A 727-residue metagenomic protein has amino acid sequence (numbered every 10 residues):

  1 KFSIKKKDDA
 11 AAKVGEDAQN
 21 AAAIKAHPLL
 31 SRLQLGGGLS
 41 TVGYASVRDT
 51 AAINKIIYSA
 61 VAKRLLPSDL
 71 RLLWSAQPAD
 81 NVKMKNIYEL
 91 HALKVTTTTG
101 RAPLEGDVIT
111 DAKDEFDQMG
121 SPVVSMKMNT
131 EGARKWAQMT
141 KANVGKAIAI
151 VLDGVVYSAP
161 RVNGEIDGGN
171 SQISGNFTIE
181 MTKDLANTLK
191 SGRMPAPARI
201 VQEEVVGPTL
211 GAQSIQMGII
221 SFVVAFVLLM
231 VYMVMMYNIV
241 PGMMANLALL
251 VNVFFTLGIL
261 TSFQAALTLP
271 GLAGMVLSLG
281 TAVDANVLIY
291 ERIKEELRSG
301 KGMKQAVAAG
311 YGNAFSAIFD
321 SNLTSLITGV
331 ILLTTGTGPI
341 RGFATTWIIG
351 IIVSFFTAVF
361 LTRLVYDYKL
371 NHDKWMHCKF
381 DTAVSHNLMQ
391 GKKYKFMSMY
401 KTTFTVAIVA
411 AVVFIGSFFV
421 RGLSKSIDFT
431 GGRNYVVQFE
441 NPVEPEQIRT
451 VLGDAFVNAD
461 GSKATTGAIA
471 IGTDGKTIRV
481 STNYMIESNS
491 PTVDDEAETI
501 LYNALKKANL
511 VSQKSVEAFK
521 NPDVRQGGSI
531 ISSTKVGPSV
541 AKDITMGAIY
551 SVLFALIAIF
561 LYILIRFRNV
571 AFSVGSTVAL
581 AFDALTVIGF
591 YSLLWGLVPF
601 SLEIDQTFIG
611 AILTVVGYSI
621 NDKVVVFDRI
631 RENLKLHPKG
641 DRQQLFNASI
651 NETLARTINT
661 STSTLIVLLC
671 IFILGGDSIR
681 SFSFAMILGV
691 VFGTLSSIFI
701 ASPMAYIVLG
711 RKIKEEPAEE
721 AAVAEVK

Functional and structural regions predicted by a protein language model:
K1-R161, K542, M546-G547, I563: Non-transmembrane, solvent-exposed regions of membrane trafficking/translocation machinery
V124-S125, N129-V144, I148-A149, A212-L267 (+3 more regions): Interfacial segments of transmembrane alpha-helices in multi-pass membrane proteins
G169-Q172, E180-V227, I500, A504 (+1 more regions): Juxtamembrane "pre-transmembrane" interface segments
T209-L229, T281, K301-T337, K395-M397 (+9 more regions): Pore- and gate-forming transmembrane helices of large, multi-pass membrane proteins
G242-Q264, M275-A282, F343-A358, S573-W595 (+2 more regions): Small-residue-enriched core segments of transmembrane alpha-helices in multipass membrane transport and channel
G258-I259, E295-S316, D320-A407, N647 (+1 more regions): Hydrophobic alpha-helical transmembrane segments of membrane transport and translocation systems, primarily multi-pass
G280-S321, D367-W375, S592, V598-T660 (+1 more regions): Cytosolic juxtamembrane regions of multi-pass inner-membrane proteins
M389-N441: Transmembrane helices with small-residue packing motifs
